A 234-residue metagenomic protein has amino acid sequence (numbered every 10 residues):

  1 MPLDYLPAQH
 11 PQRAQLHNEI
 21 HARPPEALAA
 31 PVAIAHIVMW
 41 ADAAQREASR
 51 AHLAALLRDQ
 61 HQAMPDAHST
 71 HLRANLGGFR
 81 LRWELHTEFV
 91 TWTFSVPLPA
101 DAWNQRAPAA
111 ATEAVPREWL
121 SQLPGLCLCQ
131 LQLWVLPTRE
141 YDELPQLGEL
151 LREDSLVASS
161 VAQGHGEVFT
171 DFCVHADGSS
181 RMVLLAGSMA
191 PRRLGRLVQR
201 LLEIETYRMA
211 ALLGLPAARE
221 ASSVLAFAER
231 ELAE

Functional and structural regions predicted by a protein language model:
M1-C129, W134: N-terminal pre-transmembrane cytosolic regions of membrane proteins
E84, S95-E234: Extended alpha-helical interaction modules
